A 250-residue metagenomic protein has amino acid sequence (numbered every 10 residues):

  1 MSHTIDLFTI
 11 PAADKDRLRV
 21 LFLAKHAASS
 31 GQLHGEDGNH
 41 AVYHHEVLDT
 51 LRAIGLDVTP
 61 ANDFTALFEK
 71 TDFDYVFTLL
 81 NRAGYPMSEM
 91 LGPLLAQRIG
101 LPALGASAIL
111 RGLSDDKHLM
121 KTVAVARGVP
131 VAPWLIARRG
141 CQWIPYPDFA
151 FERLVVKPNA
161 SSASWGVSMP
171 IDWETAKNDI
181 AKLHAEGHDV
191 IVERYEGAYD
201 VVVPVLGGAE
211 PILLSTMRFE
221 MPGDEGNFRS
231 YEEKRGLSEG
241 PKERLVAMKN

Functional and structural regions predicted by a protein language model:
M1-A103, I109, L119, R138-P145: ATP-binding N-terminal substructure of ATP-dependent carboxylate-amine bond-forming enzymes
S2, T9, A13-L21, R111-V202 (+1 more regions): Active-site nucleotide/adenylate-binding loops and adjacent lid/helix of ATP-dependent enzymes
A27-A28, S161, M221: Short, solvent-exposed loop/turn segments at secondary-structure junctions
F68, Y85-P86, A163, V201-V202 (+1 more regions): Short catalytic/ligand-binding loop motif for oxyanion handling, primarily in non-cytosolic enzymes, centered on
F77, P102-L104, V131, I212-S215: Short hydrophobic/aromatic-enriched beta-strand-loop microsegments
P86-E89, L113-D115, E225-N227: Short, charged, surface-exposed secondary-structure boundary motifs
G105, A163-W165, E243-R244: Short small-residue beta-strand/loop micro-motif enriched in glycine and branched aliphatics
W173-N250: Phosphate-binding site of ATP-dependent enzymes
